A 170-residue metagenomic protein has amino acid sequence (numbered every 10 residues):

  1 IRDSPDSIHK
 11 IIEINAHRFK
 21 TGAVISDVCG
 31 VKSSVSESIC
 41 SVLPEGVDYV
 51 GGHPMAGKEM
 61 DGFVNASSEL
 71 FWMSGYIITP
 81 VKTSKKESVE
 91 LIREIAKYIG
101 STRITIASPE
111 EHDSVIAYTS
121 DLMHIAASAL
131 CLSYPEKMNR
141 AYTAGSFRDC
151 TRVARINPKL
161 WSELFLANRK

Functional and structural regions predicted by a protein language model:
I1: Conserved small/polar residues in nucleotide/adenosyl-binding loops
I8, I12: Aromatic/hydrophobic pocket-lining residues that form the small-molecule binding cavity in soluble enzyme cores
E13-V64: Rossmann-like NAD(P)(H) cofactor-binding subdomain of soluble oxidoreductases
V64-L70, E163: Short, flexible, solvent-exposed loop/turn segments with mixed acidic/basic and small polar residues
S68-V153: Internal alpha-helical scaffold of NAD(P)-dependent oxidoreductase catalytic cores
R155-K170: NAD(P)-dependent Rossmann-like dehydrogenase/reductase catalytic/cofactor-binding core
